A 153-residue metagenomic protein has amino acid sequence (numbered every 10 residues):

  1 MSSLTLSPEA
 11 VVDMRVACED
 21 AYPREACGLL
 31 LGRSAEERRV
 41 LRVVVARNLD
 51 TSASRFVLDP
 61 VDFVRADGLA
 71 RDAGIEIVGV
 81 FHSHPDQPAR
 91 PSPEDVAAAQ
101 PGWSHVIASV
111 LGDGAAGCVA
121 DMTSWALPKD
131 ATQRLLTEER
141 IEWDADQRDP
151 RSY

Functional and structural regions predicted by a protein language model:
M1-I77, P85-Y153: Conserved beta-strand-loop surface patch within small alpha/beta domains used for substrate/adaptor or ligand engagement
V80: Conserved, mostly hydrophobic/aromatic
